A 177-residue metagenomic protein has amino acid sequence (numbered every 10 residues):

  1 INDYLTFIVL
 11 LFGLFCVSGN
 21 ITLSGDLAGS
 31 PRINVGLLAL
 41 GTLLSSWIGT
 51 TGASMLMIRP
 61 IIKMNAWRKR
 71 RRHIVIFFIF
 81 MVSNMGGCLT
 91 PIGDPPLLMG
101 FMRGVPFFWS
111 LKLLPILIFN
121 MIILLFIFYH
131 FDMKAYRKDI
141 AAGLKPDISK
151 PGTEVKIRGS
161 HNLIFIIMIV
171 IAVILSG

Functional and structural regions predicted by a protein language model:
I1, F12-S30, L43-L56: Transmembrane alpha-helix boundary signature
I1-L23, P115-F119, F126-G177: Hydrophobic transmembrane alpha-helices of multi-pass small-molecule transporters
D3, F7, S30-L38, V75 (+2 more regions): Residue-level signature of transmembrane alpha-helical entry/exit and packing/kink sites in multi-pass membrane
G19-P31, R59-R70, G143-K150: Membrane-interfacial helix termini and the short, flexible loops that connect transmembrane helices in multi-pass
R32-G86, M99: Hydrophobic transmembrane alpha-helices that form the pore/transport pathway of multi-pass ion and small-solute
A53-I58, H73, F77-I92, I116-G143: Transmembrane-helix bundle segments that line or gate the permeation/cavity pathway in multi-pass membrane proteins
L89-S110, V170-G177: Transmembrane helix-loop junctions at the membrane interface of multipass transporters and ion channels
